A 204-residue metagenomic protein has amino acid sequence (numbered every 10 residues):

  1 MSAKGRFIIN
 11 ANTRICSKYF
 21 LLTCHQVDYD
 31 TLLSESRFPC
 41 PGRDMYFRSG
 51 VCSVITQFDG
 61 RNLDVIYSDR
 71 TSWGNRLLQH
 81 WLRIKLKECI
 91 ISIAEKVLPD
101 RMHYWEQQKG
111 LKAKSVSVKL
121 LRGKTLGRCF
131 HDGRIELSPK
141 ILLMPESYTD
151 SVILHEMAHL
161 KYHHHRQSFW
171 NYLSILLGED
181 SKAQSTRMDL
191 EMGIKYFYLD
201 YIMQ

Functional and structural regions predicted by a protein language model:
M1-S151, L160-Q204: Active-site-proximal or metal-binding-adjacent scaffold patches in catalytic folds
E156: Walker B catalytic acidic pair
